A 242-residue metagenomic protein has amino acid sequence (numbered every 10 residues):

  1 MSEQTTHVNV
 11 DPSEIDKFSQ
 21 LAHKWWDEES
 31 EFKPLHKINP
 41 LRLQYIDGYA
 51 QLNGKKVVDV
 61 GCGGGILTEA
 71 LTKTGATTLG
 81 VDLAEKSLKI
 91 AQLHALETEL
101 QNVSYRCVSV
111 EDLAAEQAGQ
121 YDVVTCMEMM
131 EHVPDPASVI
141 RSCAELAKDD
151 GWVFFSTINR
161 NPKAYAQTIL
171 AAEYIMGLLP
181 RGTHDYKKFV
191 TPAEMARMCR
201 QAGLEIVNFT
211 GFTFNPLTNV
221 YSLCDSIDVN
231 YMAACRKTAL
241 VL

Functional and structural regions predicted by a protein language model:
H36-K55: Conserved alpha-helix/loop element of class I SAM-dependent methyltransferases that forms part of the SAM/SAH-binding
G64-T74: Conserved SAM-binding loop of SAM-dependent methyltransferases across substrates and taxa, primarily the Class I
A84-K86: Conserved SAM/SAH-binding beta-strand->alpha-helix loop
T98-D112: Conserved SAM-binding strand-loop segment of SAM-dependent methyltransferases
T125: A conserved beta-strand element that flanks and buttresses the S-adenosyl-L-methionine
A137-W152: A short glycine-rich, Lys/Arg-flanked "PGG" loop and its adjoining helix->strand segment in the class I
W152-M176: Conserved class I S-adenosyl-L-methionine
G177-E194: Acceptor-substrate binding/catalytic loop of class I
